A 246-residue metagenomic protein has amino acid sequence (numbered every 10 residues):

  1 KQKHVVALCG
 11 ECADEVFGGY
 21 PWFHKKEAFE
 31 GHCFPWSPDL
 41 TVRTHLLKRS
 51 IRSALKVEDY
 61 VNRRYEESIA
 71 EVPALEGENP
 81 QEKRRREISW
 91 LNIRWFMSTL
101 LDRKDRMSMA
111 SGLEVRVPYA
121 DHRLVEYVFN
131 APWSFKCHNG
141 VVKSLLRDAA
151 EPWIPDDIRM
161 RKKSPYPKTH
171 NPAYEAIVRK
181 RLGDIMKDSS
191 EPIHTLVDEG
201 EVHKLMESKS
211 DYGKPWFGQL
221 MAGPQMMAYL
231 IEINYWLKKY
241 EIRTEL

Functional and structural regions predicted by a protein language model:
Q2, V6-C9, L40-L246: Adenosyl-5′-phosphate
H4-Y20: Short acidic/histidine-rich active-site segments
V16-V42: A mobile, often basic/glycine-rich helix-loop segment that functions as the active-site lid/recognition loop
